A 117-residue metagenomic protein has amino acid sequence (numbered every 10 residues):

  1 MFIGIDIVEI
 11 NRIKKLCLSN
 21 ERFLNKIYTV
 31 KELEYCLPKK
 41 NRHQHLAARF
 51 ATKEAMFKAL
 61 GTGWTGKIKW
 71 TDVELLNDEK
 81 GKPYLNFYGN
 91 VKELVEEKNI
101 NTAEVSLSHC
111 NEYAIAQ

Functional and structural regions predicted by a protein language model:
M1-Q117: Core catalytic alpha/beta fold that binds nucleotide/phospho-ligands
